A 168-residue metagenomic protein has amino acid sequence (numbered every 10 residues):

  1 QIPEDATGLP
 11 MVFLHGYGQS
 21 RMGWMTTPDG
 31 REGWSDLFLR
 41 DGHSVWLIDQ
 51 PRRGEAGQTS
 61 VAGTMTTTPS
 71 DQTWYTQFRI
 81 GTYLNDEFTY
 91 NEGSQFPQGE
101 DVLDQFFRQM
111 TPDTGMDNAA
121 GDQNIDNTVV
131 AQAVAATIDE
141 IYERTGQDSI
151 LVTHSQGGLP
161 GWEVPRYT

Functional and structural regions predicted by a protein language model:
Q1-T7: Short beta-strand-to-loop junctions in surface cap/lid or active-site-entrance loops
T7-G16: Short beta-strand element of the alpha/beta-hydrolase
Y17-D29, S35, D41, W46 (+1 more regions): Short substrate-entry loop that stabilizes the transition state in hydrolases
P51-T66: Glycine-rich "HGGG/HGxG" loop immediately N-terminal to the catalytic nucleophile of the alpha/beta-hydrolase
Q72-T128: Extended, charge-rich helix/loop segments that form flexible, surface "patches" used to engage negatively charged
A131-S149: Conserved acidic catalytic loop of the alpha/beta-hydrolase fold
V152-G161: Gly/Ala-rich beta-loop-alpha elbow adjacent to hydrolase catalytic centers
E163-Y167: Active-site signature of alpha/beta-hydrolase-fold catalytic machinery across serine- and Asp/Cys-nucleophile hydrolases
